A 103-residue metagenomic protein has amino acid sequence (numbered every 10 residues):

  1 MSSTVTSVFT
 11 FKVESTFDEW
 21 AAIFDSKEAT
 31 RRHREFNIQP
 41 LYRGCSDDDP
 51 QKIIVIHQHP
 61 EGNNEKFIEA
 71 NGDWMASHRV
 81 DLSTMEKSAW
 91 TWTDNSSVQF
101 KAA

Functional and structural regions predicted by a protein language model:
M1-S3, F36-K52, A76-A103: Glycine-rich beta-strand-turn "strand-cap" elements at beta-sheet edges
V5-K12, L41-G72: Short, well-ordered beta-strand segments in beta-rich or mixed alpha/beta enzyme and ligand-binding folds
S15-L41, D73-A76: Short amphipathic alpha-helical segments
T16-D18, G62-N64, S97: Generic "edge-of-domain/loop-turn" microfeature
F17, N71, K87-A89: Intrinsically disordered regions, especially transient/low-confidence alpha-helical propensity segments and coil-helix
H33, H57-H59, H78: Histidine (H) residue identity feature
